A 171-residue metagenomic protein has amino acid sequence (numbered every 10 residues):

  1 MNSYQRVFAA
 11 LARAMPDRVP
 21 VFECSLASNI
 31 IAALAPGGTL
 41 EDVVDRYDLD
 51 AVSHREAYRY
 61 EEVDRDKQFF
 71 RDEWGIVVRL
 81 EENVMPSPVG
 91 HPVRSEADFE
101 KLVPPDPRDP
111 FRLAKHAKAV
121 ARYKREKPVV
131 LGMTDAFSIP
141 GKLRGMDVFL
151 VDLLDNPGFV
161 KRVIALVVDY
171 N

Functional and structural regions predicted by a protein language model:
M1-Y170: Catalytic cores of TIM-barrel enzymes
